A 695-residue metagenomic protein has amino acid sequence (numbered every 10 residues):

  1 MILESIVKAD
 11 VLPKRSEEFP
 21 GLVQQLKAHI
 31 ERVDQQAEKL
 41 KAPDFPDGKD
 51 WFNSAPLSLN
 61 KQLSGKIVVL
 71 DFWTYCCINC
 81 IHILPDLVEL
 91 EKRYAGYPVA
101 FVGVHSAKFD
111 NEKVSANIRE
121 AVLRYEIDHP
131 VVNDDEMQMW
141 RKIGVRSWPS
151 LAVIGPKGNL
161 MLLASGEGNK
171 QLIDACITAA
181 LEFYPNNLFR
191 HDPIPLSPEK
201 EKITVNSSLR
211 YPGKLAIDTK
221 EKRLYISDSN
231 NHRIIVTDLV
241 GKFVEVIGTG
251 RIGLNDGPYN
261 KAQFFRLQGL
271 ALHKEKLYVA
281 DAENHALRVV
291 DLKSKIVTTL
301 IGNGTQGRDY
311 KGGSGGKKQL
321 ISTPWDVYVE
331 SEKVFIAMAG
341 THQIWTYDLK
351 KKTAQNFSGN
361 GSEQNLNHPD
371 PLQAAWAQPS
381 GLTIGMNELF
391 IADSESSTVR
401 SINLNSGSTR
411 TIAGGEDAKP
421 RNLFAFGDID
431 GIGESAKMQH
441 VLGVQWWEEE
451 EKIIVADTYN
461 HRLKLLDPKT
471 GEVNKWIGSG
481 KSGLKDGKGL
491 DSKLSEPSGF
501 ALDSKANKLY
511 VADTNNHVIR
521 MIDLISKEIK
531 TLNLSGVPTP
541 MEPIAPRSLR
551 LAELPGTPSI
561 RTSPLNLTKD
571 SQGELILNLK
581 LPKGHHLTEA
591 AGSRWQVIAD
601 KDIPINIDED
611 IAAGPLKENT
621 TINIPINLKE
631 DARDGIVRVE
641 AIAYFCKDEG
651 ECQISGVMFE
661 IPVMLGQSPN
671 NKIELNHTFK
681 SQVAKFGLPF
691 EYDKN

Functional and structural regions predicted by a protein language model:
I2-K49, S64, F183-L196: N-proximal helix/coil linker or "cap" segments that precede and/or mark the start of modular domains
E4, G241, S526-K527, N533-N695: Extracellular/lumen-exposed scaffold segments
F45-V68, Y94, S571: A short beta-strand-turn-helix
F72-E89, G584-L587, E651: Conserved redox-active cysteine motifs that mediate thiol-disulfide chemistry, especially di-cysteine Cys-X(1-2)-Cys
I81-R124, D135-M139: Structural microenvironment flanking redox-active thiols in thiol-disulfide oxidoreductases
L123-D128, N133-D174: Thiol/disulfide oxidoreductase modules built on the thioredoxin-like
G155-K214, P538-A552: Thiol-/selenol-based redox modules, centered on thioredoxin-like and closely related oxidoreductase domains
R190-G213, G241-R266, I296-T323, T353-Q378 (+3 more regions): Gly/Pro-rich loop segments of beta-rich domains
